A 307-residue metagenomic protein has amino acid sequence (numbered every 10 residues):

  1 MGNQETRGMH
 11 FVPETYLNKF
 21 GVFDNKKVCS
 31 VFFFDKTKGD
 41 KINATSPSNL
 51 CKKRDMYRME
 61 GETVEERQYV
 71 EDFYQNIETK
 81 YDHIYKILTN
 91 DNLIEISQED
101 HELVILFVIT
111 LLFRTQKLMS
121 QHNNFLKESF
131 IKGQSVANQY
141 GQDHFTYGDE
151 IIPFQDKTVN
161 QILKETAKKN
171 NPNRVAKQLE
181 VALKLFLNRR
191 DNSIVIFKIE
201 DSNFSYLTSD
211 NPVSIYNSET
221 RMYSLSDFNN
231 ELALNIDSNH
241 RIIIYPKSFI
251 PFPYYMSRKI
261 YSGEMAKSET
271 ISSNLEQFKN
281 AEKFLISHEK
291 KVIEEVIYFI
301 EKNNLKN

Functional and structural regions predicted by a protein language model:
M1-G8, E14-N307: Alpha-helical structural context detector biased toward long hydrophobic helices
